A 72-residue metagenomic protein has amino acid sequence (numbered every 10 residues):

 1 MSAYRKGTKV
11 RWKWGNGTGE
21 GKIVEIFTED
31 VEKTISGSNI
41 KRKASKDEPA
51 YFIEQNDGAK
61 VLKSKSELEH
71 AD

Functional and structural regions predicted by a protein language model:
G19-I26: Short beta-strand-centered aromatic/proline hotspots
I26-E32: Short, conserved beta-turn/loop elements at beta-strand boundaries and strand-helix junctions
K33-K41: Short, surface-exposed loop/helix-turn segments at secondary-structure junctions that function as lids/hinges flanking
K41-D72: Intrinsically disordered, low-complexity, charged/polar segments
